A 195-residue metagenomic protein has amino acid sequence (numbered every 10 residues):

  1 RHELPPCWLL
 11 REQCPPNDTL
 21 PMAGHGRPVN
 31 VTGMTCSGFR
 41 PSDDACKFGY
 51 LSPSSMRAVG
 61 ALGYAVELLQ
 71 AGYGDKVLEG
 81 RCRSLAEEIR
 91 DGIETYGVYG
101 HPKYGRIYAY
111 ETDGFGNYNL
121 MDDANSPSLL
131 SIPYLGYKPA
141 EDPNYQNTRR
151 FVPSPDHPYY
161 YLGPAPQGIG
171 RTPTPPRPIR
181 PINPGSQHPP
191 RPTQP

Functional and structural regions predicted by a protein language model:
R1-V59, A71-G72, E79-R180: Extended ligand-binding clefts on enzyme/binding-domain cores
A61-Y64, L68, L135, H188: Core register positions within helices of long alpha-helical scaffolds
V66, Q70-Y73, P192-T193: Short coil/turn linking the two alpha-helices of tandem helical-hairpin repeats
T174-Q194: C-terminal substrate/ligand-recognition segments
